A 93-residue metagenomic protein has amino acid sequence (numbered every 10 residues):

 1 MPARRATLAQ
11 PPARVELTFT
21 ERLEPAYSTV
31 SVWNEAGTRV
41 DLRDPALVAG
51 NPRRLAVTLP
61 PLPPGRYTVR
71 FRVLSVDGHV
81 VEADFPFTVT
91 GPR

Functional and structural regions predicted by a protein language model:
M1-A6, T38-R39: Transition segment at domain starts
R4, A9, G78-R93: Extracytoplasmic/periplasmic copper-protein system
T7-L17: Contiguous beta-strand segments within globular domains
P11, P63-R66, R72: A glycine-anchored, Pro-Gly-centered beta-turn/N-cap motif
V15-L17, E21-R43: Short, surface-exposed alpha-helix to beta-strand junction/turn motifs within ectodomains of secreted and cell-envelope
G50-A56: Aromatic sugar-binding surface patches on proteins that engage polysaccharides or sugar-phosphate polymers
L59-P61: Short, flexible loop/turn segments at beta-strand junctions in immunoglobulin-like and fibronectin type III
